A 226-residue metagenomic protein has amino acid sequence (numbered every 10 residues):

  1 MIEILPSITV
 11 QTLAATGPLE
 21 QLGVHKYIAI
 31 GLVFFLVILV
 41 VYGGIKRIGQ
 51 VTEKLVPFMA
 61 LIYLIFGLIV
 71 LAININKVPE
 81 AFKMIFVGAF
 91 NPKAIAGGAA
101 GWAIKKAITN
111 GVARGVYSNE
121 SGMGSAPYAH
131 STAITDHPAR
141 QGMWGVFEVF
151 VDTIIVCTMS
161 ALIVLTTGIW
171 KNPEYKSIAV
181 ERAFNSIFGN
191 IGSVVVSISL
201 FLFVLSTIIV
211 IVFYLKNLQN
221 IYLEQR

Functional and structural regions predicted by a protein language model:
M1-I2, G31-L32, A94-S118, I155-I163 (+1 more regions): Select transmembrane alpha-helical segments in multipass membrane proteins
M1-V41, I191-S193, I198-I208: Helix-loop-helix module between adjacent transmembrane segments
I2-I4, L39-I45, F66, N110-N119 (+2 more regions): Transmembrane alpha-helix interface/packing and boundary motifs in multi-pass membrane proteins, characterized by
A14-L19, V24-N74, V78-F86, Q219: Membrane-interface loop-to-helix entry segments
I30, T135-V151, Q225-R226: Membrane-interface alpha-helices at helix entry/exit sites of multi-pass transporters
F66-M84, P92, A96-A99, S131-T135 (+1 more regions): Extracellular/periplasmic helix-exit of transmembrane alpha-helices
N119-P127, I134-T135: Transmembrane helix boundary and interhelical junction motifs in multipass membrane proteins
L200, V204-R226: C-terminal membrane-solvent junction of multi-pass transporters and transport-like membrane proteins
